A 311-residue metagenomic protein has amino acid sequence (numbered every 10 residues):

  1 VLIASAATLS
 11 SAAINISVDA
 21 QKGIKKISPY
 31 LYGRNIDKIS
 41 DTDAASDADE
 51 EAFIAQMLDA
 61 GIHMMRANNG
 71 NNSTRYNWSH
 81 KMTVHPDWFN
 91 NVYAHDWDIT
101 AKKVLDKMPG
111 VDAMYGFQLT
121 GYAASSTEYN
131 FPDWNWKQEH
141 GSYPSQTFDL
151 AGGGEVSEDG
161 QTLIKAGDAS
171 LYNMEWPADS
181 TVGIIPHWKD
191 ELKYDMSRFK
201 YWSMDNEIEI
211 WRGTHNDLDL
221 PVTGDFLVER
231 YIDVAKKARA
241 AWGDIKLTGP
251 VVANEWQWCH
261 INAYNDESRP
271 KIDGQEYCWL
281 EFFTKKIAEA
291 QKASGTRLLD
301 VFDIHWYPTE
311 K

Functional and structural regions predicted by a protein language model:
V1-A7: Bacterial N-terminal signal peptides
L9-E310: Non-catalytic accessory regions flanking glycosidase/transglycosidase catalytic cores in CAZymes
